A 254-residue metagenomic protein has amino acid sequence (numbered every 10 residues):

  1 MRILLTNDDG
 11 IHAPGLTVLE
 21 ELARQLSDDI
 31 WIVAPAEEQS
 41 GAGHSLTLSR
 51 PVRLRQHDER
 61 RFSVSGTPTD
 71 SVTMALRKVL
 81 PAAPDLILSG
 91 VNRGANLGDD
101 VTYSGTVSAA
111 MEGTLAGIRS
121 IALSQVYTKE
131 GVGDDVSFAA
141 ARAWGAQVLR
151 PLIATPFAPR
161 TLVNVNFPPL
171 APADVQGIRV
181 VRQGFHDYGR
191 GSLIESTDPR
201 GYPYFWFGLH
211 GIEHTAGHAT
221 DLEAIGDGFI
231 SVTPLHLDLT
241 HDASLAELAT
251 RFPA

Functional and structural regions predicted by a protein language model:
I3, T17-K78, A82-A83: A cross-family phosphate/adenosyl-ligand binding-site feature
D9, E38, T67-P68, N92-A95 (+2 more regions): Short glycine-rich anion-binding loops that position phosphate/pyrophosphate groups of nucleotides and phosphorylated
V33-P35, S89-N92, A122-S124, V165-P168 (+1 more regions): Short beta-strand segments
A75-P81, S108-R119: Alpha-helix C-terminal capping segments
L86: Short, Asp-centered acidic motifs that coordinate Mg2+ and/or phosphate in catalytic or ligand-binding sites
A95-S104: Glycine/threonine-rich flexible loop motifs
T114-S137: Glycine-rich phosphate/pyrophosphate-binding loops and their adjacent beta-strand/loop elements at enzyme active sites
V136-A254: Electrostatically charged, flexible surface regions
